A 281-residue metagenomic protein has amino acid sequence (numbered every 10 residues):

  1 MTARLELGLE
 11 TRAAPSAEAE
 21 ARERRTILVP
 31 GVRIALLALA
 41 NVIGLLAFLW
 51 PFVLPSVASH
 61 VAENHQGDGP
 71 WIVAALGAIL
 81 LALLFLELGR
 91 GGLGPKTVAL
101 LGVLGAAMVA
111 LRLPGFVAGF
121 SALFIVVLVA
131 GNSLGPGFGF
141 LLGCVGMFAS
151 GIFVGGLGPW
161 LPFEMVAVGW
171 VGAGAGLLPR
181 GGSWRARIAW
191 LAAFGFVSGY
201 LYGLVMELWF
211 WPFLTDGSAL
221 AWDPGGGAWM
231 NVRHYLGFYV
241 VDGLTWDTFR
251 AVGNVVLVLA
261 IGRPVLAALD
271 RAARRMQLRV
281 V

Functional and structural regions predicted by a protein language model:
G8-E23, L28-V129: Hydrophobic transmembrane alpha-helices
E20-W71, L157, P162, R180-V281: Membrane-embedded alpha-helical hairpins and interfacial helices in multi-pass inner-membrane proteins
A74-L83, G169-G176, A251-P264: Hydrophobic cores of alpha-helical transmembrane segments in multi-pass inner/ER membrane proteins, independent
L81-G91, S133-G135, G174-G182, R263-D270: Structural signal for the C-terminal ends of transmembrane alpha-helices and the immediately following loop
L104-A110, S133, A173, F196-V205: Small-residue-rich segments of transmembrane alpha-helices in multi-pass membrane proteins, especially helix faces
V109-F124, C144-P179, A189: Interfacial aromatic-anchored transmembrane helix boundaries in multi-pass membrane proteins
